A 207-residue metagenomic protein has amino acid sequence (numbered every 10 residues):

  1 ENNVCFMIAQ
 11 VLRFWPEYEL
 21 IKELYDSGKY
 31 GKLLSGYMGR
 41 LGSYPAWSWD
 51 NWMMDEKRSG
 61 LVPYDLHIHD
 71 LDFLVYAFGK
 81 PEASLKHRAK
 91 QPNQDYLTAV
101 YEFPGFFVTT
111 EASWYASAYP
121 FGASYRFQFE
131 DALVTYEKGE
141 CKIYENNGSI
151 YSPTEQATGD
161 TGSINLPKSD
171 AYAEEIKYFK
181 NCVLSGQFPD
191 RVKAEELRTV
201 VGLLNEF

Functional and structural regions predicted by a protein language model:
E1, S27, P104, I164 (+1 more regions): C-terminal helix-rich "cap/oligomerization" subdomain common to oxidoreductases
E1-N3, K80, P104, E130: Structured helix-beta-strand junction loops
V4-C5, L12-H87: Predominantly a Rossmann-like dinucleotide-binding segment in NAD(P)-dependent oxidoreductases
F6-I8, Y136: Hydrophobic residues in well-ordered beta-strands that form the structural core
Y64-H67, S169, R191-L197: Conserved loop-to-helix N-cap of the C-terminal "lid" that shapes the substrate pocket in Rossmann-like
A89-Q94, F103-E175, D190: NAD(P)-dinucleotide binding in Rossmann-like oxidoreductases
A99-Y101: Short beta-strand scaffold segments in enzyme catalytic cores
